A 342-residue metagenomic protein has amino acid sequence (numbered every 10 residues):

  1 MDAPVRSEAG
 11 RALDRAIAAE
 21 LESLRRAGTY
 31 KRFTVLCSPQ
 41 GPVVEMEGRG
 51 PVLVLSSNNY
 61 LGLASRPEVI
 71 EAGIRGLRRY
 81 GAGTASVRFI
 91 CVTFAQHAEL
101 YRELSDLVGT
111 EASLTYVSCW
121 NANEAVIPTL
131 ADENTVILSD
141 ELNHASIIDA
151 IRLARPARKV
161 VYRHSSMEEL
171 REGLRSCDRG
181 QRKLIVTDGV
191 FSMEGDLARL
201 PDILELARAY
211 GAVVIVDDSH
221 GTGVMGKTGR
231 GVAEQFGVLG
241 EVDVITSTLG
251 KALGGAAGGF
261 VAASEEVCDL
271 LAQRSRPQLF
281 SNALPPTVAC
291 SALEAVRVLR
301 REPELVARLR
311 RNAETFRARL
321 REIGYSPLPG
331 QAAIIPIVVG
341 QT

Functional and structural regions predicted by a protein language model:
L13, A18-A82, A212: N-terminal "arm"/small-domain region of PLP-dependent enzymes with the aminotransferase-like
N59, V160-V216: Active-site phosphate-binding strand-loop segment of PLP-dependent enzymes
L63, A307-E314, E322-T342: Conserved PLP-binding catalytic core of the aspartate aminotransferase-like
E71-C119: Conserved N-terminal alpha-helix of the aminotransferase class I/II PLP-enzyme fold
V126-A145: Conserved PLP-anchoring active-site segment centered on the Schiff-base-forming lysine
T129, S146-R155: Active-site-proximal loop->helix
T228, E234-L270: Active-site PLP attachment segment
T287-A307, A318-I323, G340: Amphipathic alpha-helix from the class-I
